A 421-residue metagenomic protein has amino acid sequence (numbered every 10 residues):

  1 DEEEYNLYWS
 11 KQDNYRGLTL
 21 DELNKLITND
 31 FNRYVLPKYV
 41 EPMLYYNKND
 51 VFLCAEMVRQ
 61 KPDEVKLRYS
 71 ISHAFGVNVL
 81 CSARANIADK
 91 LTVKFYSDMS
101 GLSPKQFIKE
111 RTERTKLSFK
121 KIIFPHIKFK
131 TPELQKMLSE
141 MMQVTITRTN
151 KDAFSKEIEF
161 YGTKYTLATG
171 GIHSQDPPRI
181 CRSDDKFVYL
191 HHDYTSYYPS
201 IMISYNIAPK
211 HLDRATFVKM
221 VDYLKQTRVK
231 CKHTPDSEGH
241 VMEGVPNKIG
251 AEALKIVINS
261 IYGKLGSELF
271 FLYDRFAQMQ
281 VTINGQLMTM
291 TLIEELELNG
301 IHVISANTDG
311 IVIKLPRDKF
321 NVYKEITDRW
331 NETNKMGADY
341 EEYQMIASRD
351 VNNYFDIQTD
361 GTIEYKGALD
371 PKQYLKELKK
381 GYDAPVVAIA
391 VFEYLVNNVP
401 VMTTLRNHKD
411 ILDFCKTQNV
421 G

Functional and structural regions predicted by a protein language model:
D1-S196, T291-N331, G337-I346, T362-A368 (+3 more regions): Conserved "right-hand" nucleotidyltransferase catalytic core of DNA-directed polymerases
L7-R33, G162-T291, E297-N299, K314: Helical catalytic core of nucleic-acid polymerases
H73, L80-R84, A277, N284 (+1 more regions): Alpha-helix boundary/capping detector
S204-P209, K319-V322, I326-T327, N353-F355: Short secondary-structure boundary/capping segments
A208-L212, E332, I357-D360: Short, low-complexity, polar/charged sequence segments that are solvent-exposed and flexible
V351-E364: Short, low-order "capping/linker" segments at domain edges
T403, K409-L412, Q418-G421: Charged interaction scaffolds used for protein-protein
